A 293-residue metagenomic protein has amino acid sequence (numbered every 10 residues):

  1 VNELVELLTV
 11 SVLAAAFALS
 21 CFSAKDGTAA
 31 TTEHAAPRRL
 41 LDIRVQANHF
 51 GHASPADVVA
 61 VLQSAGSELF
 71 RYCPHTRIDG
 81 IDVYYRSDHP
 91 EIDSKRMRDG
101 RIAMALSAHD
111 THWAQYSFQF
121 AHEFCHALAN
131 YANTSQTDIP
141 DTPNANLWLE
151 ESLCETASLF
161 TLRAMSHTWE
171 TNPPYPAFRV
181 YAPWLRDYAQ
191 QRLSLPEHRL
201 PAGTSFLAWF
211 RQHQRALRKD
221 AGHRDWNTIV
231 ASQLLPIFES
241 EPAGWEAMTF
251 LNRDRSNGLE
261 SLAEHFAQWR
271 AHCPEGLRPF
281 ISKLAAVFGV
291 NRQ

Functional and structural regions predicted by a protein language model:
V1-S11: Bacterial N-terminal signal peptides that target proteins for export
T9-S20: Bacterial N-terminal signal peptides
S23-A29: Boundary at the C-terminal end of the N-terminal hydrophobic targeting segment
L41-G100, A108-T111: Auxiliary, metal-adjacent structural segments of Zn-dependent hydrolase domains
M104-F120: Short pre-active-site segment immediately N-terminal to the catalytic Zn-binding motif
F118-S135, E155: Active-site recognition of the HExxH zinc-binding catalytic motif
N144-L193: Post-HExxH zinc-binding segment in Zn-dependent metallohydrolases
L195-Q293: Pan-zinc metallopeptidase signature
